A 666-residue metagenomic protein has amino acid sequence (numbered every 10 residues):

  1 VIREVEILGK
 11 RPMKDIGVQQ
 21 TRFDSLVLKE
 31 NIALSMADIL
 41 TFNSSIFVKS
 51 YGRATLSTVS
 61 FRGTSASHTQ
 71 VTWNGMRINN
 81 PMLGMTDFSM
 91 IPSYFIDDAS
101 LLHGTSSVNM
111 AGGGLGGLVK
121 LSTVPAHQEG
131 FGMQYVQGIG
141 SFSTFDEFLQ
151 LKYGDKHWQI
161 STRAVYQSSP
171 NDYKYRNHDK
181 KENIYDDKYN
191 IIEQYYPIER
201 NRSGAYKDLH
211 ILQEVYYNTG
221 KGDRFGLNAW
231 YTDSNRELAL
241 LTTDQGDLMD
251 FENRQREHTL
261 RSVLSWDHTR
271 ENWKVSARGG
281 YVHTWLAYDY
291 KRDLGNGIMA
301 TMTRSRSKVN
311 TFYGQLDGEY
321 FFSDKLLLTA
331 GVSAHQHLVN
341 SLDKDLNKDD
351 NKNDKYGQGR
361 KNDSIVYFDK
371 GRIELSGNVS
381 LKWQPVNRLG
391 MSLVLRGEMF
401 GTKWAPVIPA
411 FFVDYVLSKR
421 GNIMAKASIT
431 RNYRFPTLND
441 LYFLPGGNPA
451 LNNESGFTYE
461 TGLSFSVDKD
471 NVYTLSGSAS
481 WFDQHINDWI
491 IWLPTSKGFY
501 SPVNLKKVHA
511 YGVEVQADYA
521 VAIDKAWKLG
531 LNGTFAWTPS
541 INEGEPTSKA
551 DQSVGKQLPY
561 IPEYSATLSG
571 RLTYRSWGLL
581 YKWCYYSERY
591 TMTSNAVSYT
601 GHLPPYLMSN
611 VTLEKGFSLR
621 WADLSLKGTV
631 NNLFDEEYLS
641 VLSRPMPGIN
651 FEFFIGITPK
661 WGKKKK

Functional and structural regions predicted by a protein language model:
V1-K29, A66: Short, acidic, small-residue-rich periplasmic hinge/interaction motif at the N-terminus of Gram-negative outer-membrane
A37-N80: Extracytoplasmic beta-strand/coil segments of soluble accessory domains associated with Gram-negative outer-membrane
M76-H103: Short acidic/polar hinge/loop motifs at secondary-structure boundaries that mediate gating or recognition
M82, F95-D97, V108-E182, A205-I211: Outer-membrane beta-barrel translocator/receptor signature
Y153-N253: Periplasmic-side early beta-strands and strand-to-turn transitions of outer-membrane beta-barrels
Y216-S234, Q255-W404, K419, G477-W481 (+2 more regions): Face-selective signature of the C-terminal outer-membrane beta-barrel domain
R270-Y290, S418, M424-K426, N453-Y511 (+1 more regions): Membrane-embedded beta-barrel scaffold of Gram-negative outer-membrane proteins
Q384-L389, S480-H485, N504-T591, K663: Gram-negative outer-membrane beta-barrel transporters
